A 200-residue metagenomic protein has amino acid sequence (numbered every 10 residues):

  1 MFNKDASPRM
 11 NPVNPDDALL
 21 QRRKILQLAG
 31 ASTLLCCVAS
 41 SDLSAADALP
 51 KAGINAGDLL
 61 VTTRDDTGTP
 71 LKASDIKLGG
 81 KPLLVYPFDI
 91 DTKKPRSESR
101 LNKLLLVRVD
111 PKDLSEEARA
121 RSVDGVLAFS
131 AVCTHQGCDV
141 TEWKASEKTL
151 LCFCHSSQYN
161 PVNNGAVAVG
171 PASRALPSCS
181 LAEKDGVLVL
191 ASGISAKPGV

Functional and structural regions predicted by a protein language model:
M1-L20: N-terminal secretory signal peptides
K4, V38-A39, V140, C154: Residue-level detector of bioactive/disordered segments in secreted/extracellular proteins and virion assembly
L19-K24, T33-I54: N-terminal twin-arginine translocation
G30: Short, locally clustered residues in the helix-turn-helix/winged-helix DNA-binding domain
A46-V132, D139-E142, E183-V200: N-terminal pre-ligand scaffold of iron-sulfur
V126-I194: Cys/His-clustered metal-coordination modules, chiefly Zn-binding fingers
